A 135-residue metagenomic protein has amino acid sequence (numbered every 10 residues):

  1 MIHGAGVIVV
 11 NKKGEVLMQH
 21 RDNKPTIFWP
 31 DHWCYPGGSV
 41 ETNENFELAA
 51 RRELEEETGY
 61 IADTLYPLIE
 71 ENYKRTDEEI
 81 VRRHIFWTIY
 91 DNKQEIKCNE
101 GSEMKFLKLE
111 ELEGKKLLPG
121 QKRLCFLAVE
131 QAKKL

Functional and structural regions predicted by a protein language model:
M1-L17, P36: Conserved N-terminal beta-strand and adjoining loop/helix that marks the start of the Nudix/MutT-like hydrolase domain
I2, P30-Y35, E79-R83: Short connector loops at helix/strand junctions that flank enzyme active sites, especially segments positioning acidic
V9-V10, M18, T88, F106: Conserved hydrophobic "DFG−1" position in protein kinase catalytic cores
K13-E15, K24, Y73, L112: Surface-exposed, flexible loop/turn segments at secondary-structure boundaries
E15-E56: Conserved Nudix-box catalytic region and its N-terminal flanking loop in Nudix hydrolases and closely related
S39-D63, I69-L124: Unchanged
Q121-L135: Charged phosphate-binding loop/patch that engages nucleotide di/tri-phosphates or the phosphate backbone of nucleic
